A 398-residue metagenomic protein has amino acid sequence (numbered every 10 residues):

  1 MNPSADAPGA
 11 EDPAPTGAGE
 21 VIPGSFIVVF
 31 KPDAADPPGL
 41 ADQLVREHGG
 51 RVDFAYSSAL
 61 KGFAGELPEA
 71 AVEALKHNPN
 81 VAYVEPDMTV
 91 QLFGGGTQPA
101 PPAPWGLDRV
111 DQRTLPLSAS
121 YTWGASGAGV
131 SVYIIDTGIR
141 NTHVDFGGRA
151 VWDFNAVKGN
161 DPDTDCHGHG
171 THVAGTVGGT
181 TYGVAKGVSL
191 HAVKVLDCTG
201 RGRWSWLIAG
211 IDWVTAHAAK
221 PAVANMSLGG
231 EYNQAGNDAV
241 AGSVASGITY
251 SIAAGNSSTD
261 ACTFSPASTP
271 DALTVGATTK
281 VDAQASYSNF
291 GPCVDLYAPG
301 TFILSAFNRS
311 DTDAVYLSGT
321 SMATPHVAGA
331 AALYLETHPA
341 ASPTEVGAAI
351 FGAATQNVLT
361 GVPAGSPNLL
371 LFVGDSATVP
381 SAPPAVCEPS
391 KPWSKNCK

Functional and structural regions predicted by a protein language model:
N2-P8: Ser/Thr-rich, Pro/Gly/Ala-heavy low-complexity intrinsically disordered linkers and tails of secreted extracellular
P8-E20, E66-E73, G96-I134, F154-C166 (+3 more regions): N-terminal domain-start motif of subtilase-like serine proteases
D12-G17, D53-F54, V188-A192, W206 (+8 more regions): C-terminal subdomain of the subtilisin-like protease fold in secreted/lumenal serine endopeptidases
D12-T16, D42-G106: Autoinhibitory propeptides
F26-V29, A64, Y83-E85, S131-I135 (+10 more regions): Structural recognition of the beta-strand scaffold that forms the well-ordered cores of secreted hydrolase catalytic
V29-P37: Short, surface-exposed ligand-recognition loops at beta-strand->loop->(often short) alpha-helix junctions that present
P102-A103, S120-W152, N160-W206, A218-V223 (+6 more regions): Subtilisin-like serine protease catalytic core
T279, G300-H326, N357: The feature captures the short pre-catalytic strand/loop hairpin that immediately precedes and shapes the active-site
